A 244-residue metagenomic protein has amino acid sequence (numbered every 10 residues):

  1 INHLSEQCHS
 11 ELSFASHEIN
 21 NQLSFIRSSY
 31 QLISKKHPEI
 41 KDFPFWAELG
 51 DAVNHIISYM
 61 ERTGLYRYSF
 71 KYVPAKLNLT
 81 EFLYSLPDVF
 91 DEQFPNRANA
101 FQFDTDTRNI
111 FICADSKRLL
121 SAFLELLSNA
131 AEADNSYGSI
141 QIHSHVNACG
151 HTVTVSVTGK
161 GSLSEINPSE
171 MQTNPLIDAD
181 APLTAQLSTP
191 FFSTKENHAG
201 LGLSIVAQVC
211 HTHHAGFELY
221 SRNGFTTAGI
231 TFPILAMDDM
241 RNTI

Functional and structural regions predicted by a protein language model:
I1-I19, R27: Conserved HAMP-HisKA connector
F25-S29, D42-A98: Conserved DHp (HisKA) dimerization/phosphotransfer helix of two-component histidine kinases, i.e., the long coiled-coil
A100-I110: Conserved catalytic submotifs in the C-terminal HATPase_c
L124-N129: Conserved polar catalytic motif of the HATPase_c/GHKL fold
Y137-H151: Short beta-strand/loop element within the Bergerat-fold HATPase_c
S164-P190: Short conserved segment of the HATPase_c
